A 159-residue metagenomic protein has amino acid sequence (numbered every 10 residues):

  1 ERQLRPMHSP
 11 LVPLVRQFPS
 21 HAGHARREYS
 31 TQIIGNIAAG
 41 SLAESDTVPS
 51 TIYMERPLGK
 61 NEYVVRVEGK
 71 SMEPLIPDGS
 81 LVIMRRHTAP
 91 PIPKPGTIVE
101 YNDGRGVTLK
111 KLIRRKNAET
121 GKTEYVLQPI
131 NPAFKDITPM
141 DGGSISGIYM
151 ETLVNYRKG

Functional and structural regions predicted by a protein language model:
R2-D78, H87-I92, G106, K116-G121 (+3 more regions): Short, positionally conserved secondary-structure boundary motifs
R66, I98-E100, V126: Residue-level detector of beta-strand face positions
S80-L81, T97: Structural motif
K94-I98, L109-R115: Short beta-strand-centered aromatic/proline hotspots
G104-R105, P132: Glycine-centered tight beta-turn/hairpin loop motif at sheet-sheet or coil-to-beta transitions
K122-G142: Short solvent-exposed strand/turn elements
